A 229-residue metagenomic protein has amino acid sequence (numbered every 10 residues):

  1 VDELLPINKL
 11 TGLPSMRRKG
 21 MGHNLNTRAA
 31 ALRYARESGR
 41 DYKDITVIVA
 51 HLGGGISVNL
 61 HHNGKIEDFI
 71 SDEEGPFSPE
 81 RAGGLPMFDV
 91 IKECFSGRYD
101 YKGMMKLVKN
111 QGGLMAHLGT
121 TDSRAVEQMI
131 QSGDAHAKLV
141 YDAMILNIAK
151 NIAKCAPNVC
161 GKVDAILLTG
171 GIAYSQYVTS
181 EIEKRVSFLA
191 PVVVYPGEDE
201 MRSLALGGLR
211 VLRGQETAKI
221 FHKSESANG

Functional and structural regions predicted by a protein language model:
V1-G12: Short beta-strand-loop/turn "lid" adjacent to the catalytic site in phosphate-handling enzymes
S15-D44, G54, N63-S123, Q128: Glycine-rich phosphate-binding loop plus the immediately following alpha-helix
Y34, S38, A156, L209-E216: Short, hydrophobic alpha-helical segments
T46-I48, L167: Conserved beta-strand elements of the Class I
A50-G55, H61-N63, G170-I172, G208: A short acidic Gly-Thr/Ser loop motif
K106-G161: Adenine-nucleotide phosphate-binding core of ATP-dependent small-molecule kinases
V163-E183: Glycine-rich phosphate-binding loops at beta-strand->alpha-helix junctions
A173-Y174, S180, V193-G229: Glycine-rich phosphate-binding/hydrolytic loop that grips phosphoryl groups
